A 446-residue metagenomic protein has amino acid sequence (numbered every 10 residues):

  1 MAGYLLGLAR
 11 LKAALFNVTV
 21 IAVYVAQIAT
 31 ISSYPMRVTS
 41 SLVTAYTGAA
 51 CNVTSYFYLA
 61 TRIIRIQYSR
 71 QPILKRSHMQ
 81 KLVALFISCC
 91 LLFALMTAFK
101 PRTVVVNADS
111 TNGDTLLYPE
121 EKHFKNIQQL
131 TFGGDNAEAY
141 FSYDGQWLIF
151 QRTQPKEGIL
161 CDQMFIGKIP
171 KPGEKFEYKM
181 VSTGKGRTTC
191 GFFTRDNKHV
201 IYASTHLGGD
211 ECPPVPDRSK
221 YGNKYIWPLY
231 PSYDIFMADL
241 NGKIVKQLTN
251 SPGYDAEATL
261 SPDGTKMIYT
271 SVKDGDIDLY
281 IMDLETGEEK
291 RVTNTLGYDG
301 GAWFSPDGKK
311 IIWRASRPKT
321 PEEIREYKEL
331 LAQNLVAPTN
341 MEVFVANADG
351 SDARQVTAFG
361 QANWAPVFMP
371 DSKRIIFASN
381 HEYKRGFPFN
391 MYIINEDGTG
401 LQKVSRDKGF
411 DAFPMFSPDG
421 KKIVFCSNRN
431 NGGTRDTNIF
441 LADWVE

Functional and structural regions predicted by a protein language model:
C51, C89-C90: Cysteine-centered motifs
V104-K125, Y233: Blade/loop signatures of beta-propeller domains
D114-L117, N126-I159: Beta-strand-rich domains and repeat architectures in extracellular enzymes and scaffolds, especially beta-propellers
F132-D135, Q151-M164, S182-T188, A203-D234 (+9 more regions): A flexible loop/linker signature enriched in serine peptidases of the S9 family
Y143-D144, R195-D196, P262-D263, P306-D307 (+2 more regions): Residue-level detector of Asp-centered blade-edge/turn motifs that repeat once per structural unit in beta-propeller
I169-P172, D239-K243, D283-G287, N347-S351 (+2 more regions): Short loop/turn segments that connect beta-strands within beta-propeller blades
